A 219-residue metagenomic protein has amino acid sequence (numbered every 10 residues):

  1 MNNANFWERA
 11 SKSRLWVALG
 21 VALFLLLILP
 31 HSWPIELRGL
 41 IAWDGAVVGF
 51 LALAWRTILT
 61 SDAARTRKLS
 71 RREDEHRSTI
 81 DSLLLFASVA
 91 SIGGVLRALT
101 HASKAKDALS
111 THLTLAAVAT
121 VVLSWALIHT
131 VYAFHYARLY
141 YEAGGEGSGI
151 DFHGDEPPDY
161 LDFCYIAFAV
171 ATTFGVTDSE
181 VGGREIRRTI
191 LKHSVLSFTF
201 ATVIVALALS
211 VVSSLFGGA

Functional and structural regions predicted by a protein language model:
E8-H31, V89: The first (N-terminal) embedded transmembrane alpha-helix
I35-A52: Loop-to-helix transition at the N-terminal end of transmembrane alpha-helices
F50-A63, T130-E142: Membrane-water interface of transmembrane alpha-helices
R56-E73, L96-K106, Y140: Membrane-helix interface/capping segments
T66-F86: Juxtamembrane helix-capping/reentrant segments at transmembrane boundaries
S110-T114, V118, T130-P157: Canonical alpha-helical transmembrane segment with a positive-inside/aromatic-interface signature
Y140-G183: Membrane-proximal soluble regions of multi-pass membrane proteins
D162-A169, S179-G217: Pore domain of cation channels
